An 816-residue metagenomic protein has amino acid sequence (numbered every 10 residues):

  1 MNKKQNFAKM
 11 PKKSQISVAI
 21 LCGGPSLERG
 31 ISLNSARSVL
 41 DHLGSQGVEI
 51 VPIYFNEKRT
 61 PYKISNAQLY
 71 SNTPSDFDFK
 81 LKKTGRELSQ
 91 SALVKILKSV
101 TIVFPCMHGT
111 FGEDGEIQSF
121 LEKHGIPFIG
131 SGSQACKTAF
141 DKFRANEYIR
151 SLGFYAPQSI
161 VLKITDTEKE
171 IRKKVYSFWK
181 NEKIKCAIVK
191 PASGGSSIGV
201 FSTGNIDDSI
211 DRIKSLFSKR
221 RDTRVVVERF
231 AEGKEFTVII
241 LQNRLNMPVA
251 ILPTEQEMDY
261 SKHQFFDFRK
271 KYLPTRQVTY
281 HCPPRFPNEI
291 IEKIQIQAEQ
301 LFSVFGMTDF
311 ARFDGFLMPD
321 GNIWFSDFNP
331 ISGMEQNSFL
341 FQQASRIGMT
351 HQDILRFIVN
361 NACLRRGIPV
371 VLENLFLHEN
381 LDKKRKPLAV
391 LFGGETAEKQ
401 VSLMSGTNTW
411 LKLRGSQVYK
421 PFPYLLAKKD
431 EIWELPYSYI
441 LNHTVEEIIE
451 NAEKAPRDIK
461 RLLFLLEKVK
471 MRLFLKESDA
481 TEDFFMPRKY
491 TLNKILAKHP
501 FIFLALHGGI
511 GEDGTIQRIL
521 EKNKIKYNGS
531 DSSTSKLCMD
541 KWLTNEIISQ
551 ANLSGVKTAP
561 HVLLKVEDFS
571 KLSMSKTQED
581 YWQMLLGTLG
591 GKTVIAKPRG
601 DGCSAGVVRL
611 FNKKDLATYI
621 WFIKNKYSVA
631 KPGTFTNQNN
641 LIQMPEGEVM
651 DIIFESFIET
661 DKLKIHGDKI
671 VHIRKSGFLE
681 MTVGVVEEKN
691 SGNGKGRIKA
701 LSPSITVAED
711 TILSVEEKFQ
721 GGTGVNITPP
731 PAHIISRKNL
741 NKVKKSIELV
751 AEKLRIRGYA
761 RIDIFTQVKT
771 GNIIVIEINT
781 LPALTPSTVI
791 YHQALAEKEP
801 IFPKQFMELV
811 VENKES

Functional and structural regions predicted by a protein language model:
M1-Q134, T138-F140, R144, S151 (+6 more regions): ATP-binding N-terminal substructure of ATP-dependent carboxylate-amine bond-forming enzymes
N2-C22, S26, N34, I50 (+7 more regions): Active-site nucleotide/adenylate-binding loops and adjacent lid/helix of ATP-dependent enzymes
N2-I16, L21-P25, S45, G153 (+6 more regions): ATP-dependent carboxylate activation and anion-phosphoryl transfer catalytic cores that bind Mg-ATP to form
I16, P157, A187, I198 (+11 more regions): Change "...and in nucleic-acid phosphodiester-cleaving endonucleases..." to "...and in nucleic-acid processing enzymes
E57, D166, A192-G195, A231-K234 (+12 more regions): Glycine-rich beta-alpha junction loops
Q118, Q517-T534, C538-Q550, T558-A559 (+4 more regions): C-terminal or late-domain output modules
G204-E289, K293, N322-W324, N612-T728 (+3 more regions): Phosphate-binding site of ATP-dependent enzymes
